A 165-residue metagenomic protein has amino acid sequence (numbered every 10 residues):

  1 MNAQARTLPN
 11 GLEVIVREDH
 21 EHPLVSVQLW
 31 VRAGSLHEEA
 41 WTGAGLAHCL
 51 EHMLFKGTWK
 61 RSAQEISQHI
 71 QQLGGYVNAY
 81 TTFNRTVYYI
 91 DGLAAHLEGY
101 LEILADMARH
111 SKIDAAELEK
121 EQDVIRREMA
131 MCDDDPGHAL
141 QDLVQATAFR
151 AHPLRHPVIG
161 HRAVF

Functional and structural regions predicted by a protein language model:
M1-E65, Y89-G92, E102-L104, R162-V164: His/Glu-rich zincin catalytic helix
V31, T58-W59, E65-F165: Acidic/histidine-enriched segments that form metal/cofactor-coordinating and catalytic pocket/exosite environments
